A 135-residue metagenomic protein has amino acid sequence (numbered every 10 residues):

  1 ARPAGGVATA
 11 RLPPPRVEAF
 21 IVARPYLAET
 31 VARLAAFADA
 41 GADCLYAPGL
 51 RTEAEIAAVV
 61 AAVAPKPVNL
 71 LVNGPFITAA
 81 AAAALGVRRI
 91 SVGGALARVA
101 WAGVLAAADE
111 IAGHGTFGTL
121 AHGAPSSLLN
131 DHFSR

Functional and structural regions predicted by a protein language model:
A1-V92, V99-L105: Alpha/beta enzyme core
G94-R135: Extended, intrinsically disordered, low-complexity segments
